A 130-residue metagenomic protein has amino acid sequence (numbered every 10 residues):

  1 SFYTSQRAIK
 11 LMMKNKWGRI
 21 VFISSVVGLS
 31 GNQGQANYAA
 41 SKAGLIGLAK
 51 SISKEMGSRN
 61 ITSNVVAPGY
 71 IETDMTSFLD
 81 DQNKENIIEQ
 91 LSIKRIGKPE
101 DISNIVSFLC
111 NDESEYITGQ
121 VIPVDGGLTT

Functional and structural regions predicted by a protein language model:
Y3, R7-R19, R59: A short helix-coil junction within the Rossmann-fold of NAD(P)-dependent oxidoreductases
S5, S41, A49: Active-site helix of classical SDR
K10, K54-S58, E115: Alpha-helical segment proximal to the catalytic Tyr-Lys
M13-K14, M56-S58, I71, C110: A short hydrophobic alpha-helix cap/turn motif
S25: Residue(s) in the substrate-gating loop at a strand-loop-helix junction that position the organic substrate next
L29, I46, A67-F78, N111: Short, flexible catalytic-loop segment of classical short-chain dehydrogenase/reductase
S30-A36, S58-R59, K94, D112: Active-site loop immediately N-terminal to the catalytic Tyr-X3-Lys motif of short-chain dehydrogenase/reductase
V65, I88-E113, I117, G126: C-terminal helical subdomain
